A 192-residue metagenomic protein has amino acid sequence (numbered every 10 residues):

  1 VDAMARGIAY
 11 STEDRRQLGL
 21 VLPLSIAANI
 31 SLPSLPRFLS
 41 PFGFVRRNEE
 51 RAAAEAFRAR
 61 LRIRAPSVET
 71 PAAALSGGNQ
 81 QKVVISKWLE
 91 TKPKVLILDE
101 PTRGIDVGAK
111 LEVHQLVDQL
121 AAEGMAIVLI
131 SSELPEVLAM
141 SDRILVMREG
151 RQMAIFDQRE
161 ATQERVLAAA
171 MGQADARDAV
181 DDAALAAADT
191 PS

Functional and structural regions predicted by a protein language model:
V1-S192: Glycine-rich phosphate-binding loops of nucleotide-dependent enzymes
